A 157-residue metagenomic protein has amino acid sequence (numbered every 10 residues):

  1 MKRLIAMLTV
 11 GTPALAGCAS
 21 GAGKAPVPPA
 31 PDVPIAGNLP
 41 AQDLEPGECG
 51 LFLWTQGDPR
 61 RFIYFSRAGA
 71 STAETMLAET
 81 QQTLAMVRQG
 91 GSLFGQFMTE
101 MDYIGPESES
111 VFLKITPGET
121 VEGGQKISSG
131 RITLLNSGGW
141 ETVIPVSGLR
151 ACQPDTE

Functional and structural regions predicted by a protein language model:
M1-L8: Bacterial N-terminal signal peptides that target proteins for export
A16-G17: C-terminal motif of bacterial Sec signal peptides marking the signal peptidase cleavage site
S20-E157: Cysteine-centric segments in proteins
